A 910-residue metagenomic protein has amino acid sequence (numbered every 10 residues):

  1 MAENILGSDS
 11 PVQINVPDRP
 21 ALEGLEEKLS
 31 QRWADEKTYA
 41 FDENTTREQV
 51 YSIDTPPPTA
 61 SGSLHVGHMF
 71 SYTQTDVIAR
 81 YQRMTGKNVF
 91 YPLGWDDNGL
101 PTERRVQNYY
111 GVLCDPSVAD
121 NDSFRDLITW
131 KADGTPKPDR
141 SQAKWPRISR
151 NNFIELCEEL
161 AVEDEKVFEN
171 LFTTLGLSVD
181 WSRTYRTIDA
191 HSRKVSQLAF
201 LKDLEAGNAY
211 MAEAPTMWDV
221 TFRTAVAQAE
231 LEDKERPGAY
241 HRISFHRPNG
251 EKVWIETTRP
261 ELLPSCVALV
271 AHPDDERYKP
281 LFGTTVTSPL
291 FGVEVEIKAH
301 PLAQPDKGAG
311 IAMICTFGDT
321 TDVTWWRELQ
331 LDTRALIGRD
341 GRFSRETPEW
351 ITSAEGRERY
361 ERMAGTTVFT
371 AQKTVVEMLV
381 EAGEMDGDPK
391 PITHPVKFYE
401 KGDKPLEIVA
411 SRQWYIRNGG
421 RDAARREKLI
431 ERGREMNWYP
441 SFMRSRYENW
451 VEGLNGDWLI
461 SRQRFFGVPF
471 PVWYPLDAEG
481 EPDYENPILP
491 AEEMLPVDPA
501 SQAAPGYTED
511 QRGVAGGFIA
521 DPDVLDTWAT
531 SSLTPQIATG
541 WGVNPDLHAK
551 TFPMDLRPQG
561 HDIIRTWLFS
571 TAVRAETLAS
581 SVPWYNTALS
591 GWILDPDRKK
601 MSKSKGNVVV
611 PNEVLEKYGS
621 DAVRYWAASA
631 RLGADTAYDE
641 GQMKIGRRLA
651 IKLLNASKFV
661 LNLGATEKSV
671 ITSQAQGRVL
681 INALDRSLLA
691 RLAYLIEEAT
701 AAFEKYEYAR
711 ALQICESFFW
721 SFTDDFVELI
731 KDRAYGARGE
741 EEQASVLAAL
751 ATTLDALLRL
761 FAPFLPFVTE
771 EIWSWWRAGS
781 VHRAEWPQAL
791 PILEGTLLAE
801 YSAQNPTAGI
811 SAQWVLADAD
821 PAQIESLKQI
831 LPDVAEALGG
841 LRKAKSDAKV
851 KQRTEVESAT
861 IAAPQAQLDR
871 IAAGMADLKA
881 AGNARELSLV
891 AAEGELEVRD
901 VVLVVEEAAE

Functional and structural regions predicted by a protein language model:
A2-D274, K298, C315-W350, A382-R426 (+6 more regions): N-terminal, positively charged nucleic-acid-binding surface of large information/translation enzymes
E3-G7, R242, L454-A529, L533 (+2 more regions): Feature 926 captures the class I aminoacyl-tRNA synthetase adenylation module centered on the KMSKS loop
R47-T55, V77, P136-K144, E169-G176 (+10 more regions): Active-site-adjacent bridging/hinge elements
G67-A79, K87, W95-D96, S192-V195 (+8 more regions): Structured ligand/cofactor/substrate-binding pocket environments in proteins
V112-V118, R150-E155, A364, N612 (+1 more regions): Short, polar/flexible loop-turn hinges at active-site or ligand-entry regions and domain interfaces
F222, F291, G402-D403, L476-A478 (+1 more regions): Short Cys/His-rich metal-coordination motifs, predominantly Zn2+-binding knuckles/fingers
M436: Short, solvent-exposed loop/beta-turn-alpha elements that line the ligand-binding surface or hinge of extracytoplasmic
